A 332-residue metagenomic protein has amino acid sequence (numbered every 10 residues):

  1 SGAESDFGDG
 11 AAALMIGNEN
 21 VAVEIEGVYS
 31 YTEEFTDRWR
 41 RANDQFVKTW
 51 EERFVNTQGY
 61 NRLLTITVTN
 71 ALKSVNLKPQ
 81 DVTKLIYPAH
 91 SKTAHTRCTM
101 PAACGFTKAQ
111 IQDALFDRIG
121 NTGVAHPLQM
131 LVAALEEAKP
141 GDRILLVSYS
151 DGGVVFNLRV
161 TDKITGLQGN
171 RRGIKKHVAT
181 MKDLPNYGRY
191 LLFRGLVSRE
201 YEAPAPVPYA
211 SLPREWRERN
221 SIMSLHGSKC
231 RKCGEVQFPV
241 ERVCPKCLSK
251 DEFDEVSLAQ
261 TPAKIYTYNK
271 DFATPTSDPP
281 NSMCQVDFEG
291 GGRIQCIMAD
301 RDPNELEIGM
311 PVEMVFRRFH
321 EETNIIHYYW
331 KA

Functional and structural regions predicted by a protein language model:
S1, D6-G8, L14-E19, T122-P140: Active-site-proximal alpha-helical scaffold in enzymes
S1, R97-M130: Conserved catalytic cysteine-centered active-site region of acyl-thioester-dependent Claisen-condensing enzymes
G2-Q58, R62, I66, L146-Y149 (+1 more regions): Condensing-enzyme catalytic core mediating Claisen C-C bond formation in acyl metabolism
T65-T83, A102: Phosphate/pyrophosphate-binding loops at sites that engage ATP/ADP/AMP, CoA/4′-phosphopantetheine, polyphosphate
P204-P262: Cys/His-rich short segments
A263-I265, M298: Conserved hydrophobic positions within beta-strands
D300-M314: Short nucleic-acid-contacting surface segments enriched for D/E, G, S/T with interspersed K/R
E307, V315-A332: OB-fold/S1-family single-stranded nucleic acid-binding modules
